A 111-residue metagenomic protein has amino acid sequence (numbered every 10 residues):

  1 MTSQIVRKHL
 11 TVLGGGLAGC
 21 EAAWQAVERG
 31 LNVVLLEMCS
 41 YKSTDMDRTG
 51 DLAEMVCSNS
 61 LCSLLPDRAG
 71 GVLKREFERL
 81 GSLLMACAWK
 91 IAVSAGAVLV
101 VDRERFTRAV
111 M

Functional and structural regions predicted by a protein language model:
M1-T2, F77: Intrinsically disordered, low-complexity segments enriched in Ser/Pro/Gly/Ala and basic residues
S3-A18: Beta1/beta-strand and adjacent pyrophosphate-binding region of the FAD-binding site in flavoprotein oxidoreductases
H9-L10, S60-L61, A97-V98: Short, contiguous strand/loop micro-motifs
L17-C20, R108: Short alpha-helical segments and helix-capping/turn motifs at coil-helix boundaries
A18, W24-C87: N-terminal FAD cofactor-binding segment of flavoenzymes
E76-M111: Feature captures the FAD/FMN-dependent oxidoreductase FAD-binding
